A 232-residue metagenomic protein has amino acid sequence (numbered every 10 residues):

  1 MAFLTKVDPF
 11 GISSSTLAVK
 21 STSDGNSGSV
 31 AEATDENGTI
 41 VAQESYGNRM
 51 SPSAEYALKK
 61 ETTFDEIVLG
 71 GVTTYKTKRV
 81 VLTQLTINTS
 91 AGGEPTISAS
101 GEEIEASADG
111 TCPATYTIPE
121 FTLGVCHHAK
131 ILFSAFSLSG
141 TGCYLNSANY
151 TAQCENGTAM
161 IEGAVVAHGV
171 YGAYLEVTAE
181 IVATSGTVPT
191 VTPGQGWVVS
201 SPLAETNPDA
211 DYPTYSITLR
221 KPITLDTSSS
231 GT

Functional and structural regions predicted by a protein language model:
M1-L58, G71-T187, Q195-S216: Solvent-exposed edge beta-strands and adjacent loop segments that serve as assembly or binding interfaces
F64-G71: N-terminal low-complexity, intrinsically disordered segments
D211-T232: Protruding loop/beta-arch "assembly-hinge" segments enriched in small, turn-prone residues
